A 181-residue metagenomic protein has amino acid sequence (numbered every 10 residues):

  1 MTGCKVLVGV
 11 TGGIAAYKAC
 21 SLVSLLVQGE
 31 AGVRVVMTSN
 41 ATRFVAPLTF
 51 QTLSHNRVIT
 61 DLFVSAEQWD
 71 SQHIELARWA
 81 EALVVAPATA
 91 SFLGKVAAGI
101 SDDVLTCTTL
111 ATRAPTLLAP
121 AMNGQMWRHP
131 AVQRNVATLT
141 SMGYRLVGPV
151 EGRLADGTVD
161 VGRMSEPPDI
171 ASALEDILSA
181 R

Functional and structural regions predicted by a protein language model:
M1-L118, N123-R181: A cross-family phosphate/adenosyl-ligand binding-site feature
